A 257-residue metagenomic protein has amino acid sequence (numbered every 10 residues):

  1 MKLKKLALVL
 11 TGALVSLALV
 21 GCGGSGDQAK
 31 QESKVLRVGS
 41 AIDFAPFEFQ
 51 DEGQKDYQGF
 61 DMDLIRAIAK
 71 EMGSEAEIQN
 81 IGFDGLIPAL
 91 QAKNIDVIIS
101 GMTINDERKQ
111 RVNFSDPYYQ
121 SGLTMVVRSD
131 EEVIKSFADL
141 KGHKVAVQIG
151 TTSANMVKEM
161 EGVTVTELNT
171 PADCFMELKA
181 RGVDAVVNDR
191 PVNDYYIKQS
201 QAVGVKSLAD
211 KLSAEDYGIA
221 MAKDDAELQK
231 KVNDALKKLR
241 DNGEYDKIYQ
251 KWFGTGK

Functional and structural regions predicted by a protein language model:
L17-G21: C-terminal motif of bacterial Sec signal peptides marking the signal peptidase cleavage site
G23, M62-E71, I149-T151, D194 (+1 more regions): Extended ligand-binding regions for polar small-molecule ligands
A29-M102: Extracytoplasmic small-molecule ligand-binding "clamshell" domains of the periplasmic binding protein/Venus flytrap
L36-S40, Q58, F137-G150: Short loop->beta-strand "edge-of-pocket" segments that line small-molecule binding or catalytic clefts across diverse
I42, Q120-V127, R190, D194-L236 (+1 more regions): Periplasmic-binding protein-like
M62, E75-D139, G204-K206, D210-K211: Acidic, polar ligand-binding/catalytic clefts
M62, E77-L90, E132, I149-T152 (+2 more regions): Short helix-initiation/N-cap motifs at beta->coil->alpha
K70-E71, Q79-N80, D84-V97, R111-N113 (+4 more regions): Short helices/loops that flank or line small-molecule/ion binding pockets
